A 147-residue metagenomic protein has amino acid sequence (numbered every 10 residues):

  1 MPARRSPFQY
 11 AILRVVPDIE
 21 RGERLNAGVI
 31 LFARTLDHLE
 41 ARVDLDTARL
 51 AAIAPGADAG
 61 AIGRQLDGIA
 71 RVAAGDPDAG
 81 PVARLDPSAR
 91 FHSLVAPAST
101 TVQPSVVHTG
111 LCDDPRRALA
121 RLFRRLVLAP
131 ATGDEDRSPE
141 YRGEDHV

Functional and structural regions predicted by a protein language model:
M1-V147: Polybasic/polar functional segments that serve as interface/processing modules
